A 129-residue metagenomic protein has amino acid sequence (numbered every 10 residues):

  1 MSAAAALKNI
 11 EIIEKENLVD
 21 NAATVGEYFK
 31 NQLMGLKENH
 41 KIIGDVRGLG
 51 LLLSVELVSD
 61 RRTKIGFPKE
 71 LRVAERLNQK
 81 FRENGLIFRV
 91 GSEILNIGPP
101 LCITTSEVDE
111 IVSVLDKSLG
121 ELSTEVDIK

Functional and structural regions predicted by a protein language model:
M1-K129: Conserved N-terminal phosphate-binding loop of PLP-dependent enzymes in the Aspartate aminotransferase
